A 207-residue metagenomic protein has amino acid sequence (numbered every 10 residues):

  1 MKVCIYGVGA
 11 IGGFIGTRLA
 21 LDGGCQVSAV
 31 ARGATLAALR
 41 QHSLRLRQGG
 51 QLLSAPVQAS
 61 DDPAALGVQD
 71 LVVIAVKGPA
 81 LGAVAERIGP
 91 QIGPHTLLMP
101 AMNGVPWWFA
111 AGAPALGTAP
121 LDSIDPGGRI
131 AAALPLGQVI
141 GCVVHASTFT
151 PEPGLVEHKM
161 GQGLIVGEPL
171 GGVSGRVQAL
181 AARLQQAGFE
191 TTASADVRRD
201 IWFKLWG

Functional and structural regions predicted by a protein language model:
M1-Q51: NAD(P)+-binding Rossmann beta1-loop-alpha1 motif at the extreme N-terminus of oxidoreductases
V30-R32, G49, S60-D62, C142-V144 (+1 more regions): Conserved beta-strand termini and adjacent loop/short-helix elements that scaffold enzyme active sites in alpha/beta
A38, Q91, A132-F203: Internal alpha-helical scaffold of NAD(P)-dependent oxidoreductase catalytic cores
R45-Q48, A115-A119, V156-M160: Short, hinge-like loop/turn segments at secondary-structure boundaries
L53-P56, D61-E152: Rossmann-like NAD(P)(H) cofactor-binding subdomain of soluble oxidoreductases
W206-G207: Short amphipathic alpha-helical "interface-anchor" segments enriched in bulky aromatics
